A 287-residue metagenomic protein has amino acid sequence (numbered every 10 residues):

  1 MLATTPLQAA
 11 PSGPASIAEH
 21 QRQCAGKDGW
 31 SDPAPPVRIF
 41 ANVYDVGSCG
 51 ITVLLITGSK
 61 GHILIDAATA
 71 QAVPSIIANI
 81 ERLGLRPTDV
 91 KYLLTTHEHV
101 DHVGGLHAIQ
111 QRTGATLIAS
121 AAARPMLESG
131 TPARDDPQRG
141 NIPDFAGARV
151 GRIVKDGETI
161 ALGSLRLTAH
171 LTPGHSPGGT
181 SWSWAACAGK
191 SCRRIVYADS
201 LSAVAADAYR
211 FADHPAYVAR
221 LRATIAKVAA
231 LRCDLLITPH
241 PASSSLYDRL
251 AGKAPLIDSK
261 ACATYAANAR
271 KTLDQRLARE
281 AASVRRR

Functional and structural regions predicted by a protein language model:
M1-T5: Bacterial N-terminal signal peptides
A10-P11, E98: Feature recognizes metal-dependent phosphohydrolase scaffolds
P11-A25, D32-A34, R38-F40, P87-D89 (+4 more regions): Metallo-beta-lactamase
G29-L83, P87, S181-A203: Conserved beta-strand hairpin/beta-sheet module of binuclear metal-dependent hydrolase folds, prominently
N42, I56, D66, I76 (+7 more regions): Divalent metal-coordination and catalytic microenvironments
V43, Q71-P74, E81-E158, C187 (+2 more regions): Active-site HxH/HxHxD metal-binding segment of metal-dependent hydrolases
H62, T69-Q71, R149-V150, T159-L162 (+2 more regions): Metallo-beta-lactamase
S259-R287: C-terminal regulatory/interaction regions
